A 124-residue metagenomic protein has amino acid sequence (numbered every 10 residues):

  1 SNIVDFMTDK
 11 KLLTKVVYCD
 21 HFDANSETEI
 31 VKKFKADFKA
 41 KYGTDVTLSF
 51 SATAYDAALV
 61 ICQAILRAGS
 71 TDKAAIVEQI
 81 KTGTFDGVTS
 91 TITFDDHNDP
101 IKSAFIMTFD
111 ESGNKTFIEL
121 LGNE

Functional and structural regions predicted by a protein language model:
S1-E124: Extracytosolic ligand-binding ectodomains
